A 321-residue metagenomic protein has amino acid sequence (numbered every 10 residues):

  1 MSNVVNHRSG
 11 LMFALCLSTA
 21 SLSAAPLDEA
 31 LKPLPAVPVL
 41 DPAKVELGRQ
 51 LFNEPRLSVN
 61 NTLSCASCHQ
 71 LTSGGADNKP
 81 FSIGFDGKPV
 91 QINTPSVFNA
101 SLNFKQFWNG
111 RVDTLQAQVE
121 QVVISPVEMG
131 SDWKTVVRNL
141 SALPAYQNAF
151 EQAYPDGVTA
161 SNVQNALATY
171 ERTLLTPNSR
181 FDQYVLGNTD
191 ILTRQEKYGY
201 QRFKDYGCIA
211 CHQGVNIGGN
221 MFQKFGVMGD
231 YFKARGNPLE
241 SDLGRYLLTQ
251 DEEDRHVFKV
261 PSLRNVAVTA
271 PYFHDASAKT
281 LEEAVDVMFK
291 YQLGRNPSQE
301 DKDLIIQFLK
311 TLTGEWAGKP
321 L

Functional and structural regions predicted by a protein language model:
S2-V5, L22-L321: Periplasmic c-type cytochrome electron-transfer domains
G10-S21: Bacterial N-terminal signal peptides
